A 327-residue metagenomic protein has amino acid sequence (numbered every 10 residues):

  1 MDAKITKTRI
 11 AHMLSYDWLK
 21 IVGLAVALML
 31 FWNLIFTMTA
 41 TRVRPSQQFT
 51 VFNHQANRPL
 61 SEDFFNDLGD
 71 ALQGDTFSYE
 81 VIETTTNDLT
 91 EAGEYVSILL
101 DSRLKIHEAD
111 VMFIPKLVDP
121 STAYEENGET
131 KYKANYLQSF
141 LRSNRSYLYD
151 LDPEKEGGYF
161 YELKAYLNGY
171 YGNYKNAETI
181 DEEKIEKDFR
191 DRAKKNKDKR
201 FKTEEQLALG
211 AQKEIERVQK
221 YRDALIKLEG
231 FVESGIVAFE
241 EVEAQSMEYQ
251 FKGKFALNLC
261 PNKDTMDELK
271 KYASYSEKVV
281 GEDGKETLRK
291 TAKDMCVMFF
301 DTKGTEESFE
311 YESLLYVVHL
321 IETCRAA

Functional and structural regions predicted by a protein language model:
M1-H12: N-terminal Lys/Arg-rich, disordered targeting/topogenic segments
L14-T39: Hydrophobic membrane-insertion alpha-helices, especially the h-region of bacterial N-terminal signal peptides
L24, L320-A327: Periplasmic-binding protein-like
R42-P120: Early extracytoplasmic/lumenal segment of secretory-pathway proteins
D63, D67, Y95, L99 (+2 more regions): Extracytoplasmic/secreted proteins, especially bacterial periplasmic and envelope-associated proteins
A92-F231, G235-I236: Extracytoplasmic "Venus flytrap"/periplasmic binding protein-like
A238-M247, F251-F255, L259-C260: Composition-driven low-complexity repeats that form or flank extended alpha-helical/coiled-coil segments
L259-P261, T265, K271-T323: A bilobed periplasmic-binding-protein/Venus flytrap-type ligand-binding module shared by bacterial periplasmic
